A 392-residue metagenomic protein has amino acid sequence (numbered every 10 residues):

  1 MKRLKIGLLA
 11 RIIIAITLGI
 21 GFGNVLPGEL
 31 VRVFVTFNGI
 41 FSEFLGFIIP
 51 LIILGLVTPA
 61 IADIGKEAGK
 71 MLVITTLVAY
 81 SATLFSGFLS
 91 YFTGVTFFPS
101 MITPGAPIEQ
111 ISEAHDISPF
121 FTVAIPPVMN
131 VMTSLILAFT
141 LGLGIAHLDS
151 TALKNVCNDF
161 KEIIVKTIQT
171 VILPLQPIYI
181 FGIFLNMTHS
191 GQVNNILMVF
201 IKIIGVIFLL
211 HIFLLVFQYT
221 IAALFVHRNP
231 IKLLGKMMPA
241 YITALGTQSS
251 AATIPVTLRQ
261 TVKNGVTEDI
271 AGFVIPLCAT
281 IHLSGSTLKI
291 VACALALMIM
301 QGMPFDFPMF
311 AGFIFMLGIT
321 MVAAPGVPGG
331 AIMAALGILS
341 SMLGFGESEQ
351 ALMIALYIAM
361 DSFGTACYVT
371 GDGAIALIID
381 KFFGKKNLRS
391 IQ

Functional and structural regions predicted by a protein language model:
K2-L26, G39-I48, K70-I231, Q392: Signature of multi-pass transmembrane helix bundles
P27-G28, A62-K70, P99, A146-T151 (+7 more regions): Juxtamembrane helix-boundary/capping and inter-helix hinge elements in multi-pass membrane proteins
R32-G46, N155-T170, G235-T243, R259-K263 (+2 more regions): Short amphipathic alpha-helical coupling elements at transmembrane boundaries
V33, G69, V73, V193-I201 (+3 more regions): Membrane-water interface of transmembrane alpha-helices in multipass transporters/channels
F44, Y80, L84-F88, F208 (+6 more regions): Hydrophobic transmembrane alpha-helical segments of multi-pass transport and channel proteins
T75-L84, K161-I164, F200-F217, K236-T243 (+2 more regions): Small-residue-enriched core segments of transmembrane alpha-helices in multipass membrane transport and channel
P239-M321, F383-Q392: Helix-loop-helix junctions within the multi-pass membrane cores of secondary transporters/permeases
V291-Q392: Transmembrane alpha-helical segments and their short flanking loops that form helix-hairpins/helix-helix interfaces
